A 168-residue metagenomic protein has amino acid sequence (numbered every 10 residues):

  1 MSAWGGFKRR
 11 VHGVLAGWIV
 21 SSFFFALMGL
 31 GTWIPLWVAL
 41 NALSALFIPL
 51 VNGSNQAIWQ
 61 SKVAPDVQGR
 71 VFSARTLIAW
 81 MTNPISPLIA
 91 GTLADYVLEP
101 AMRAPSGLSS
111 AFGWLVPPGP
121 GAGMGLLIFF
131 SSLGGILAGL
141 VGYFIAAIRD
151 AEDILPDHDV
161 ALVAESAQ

Functional and structural regions predicted by a protein language model:
M1-Q168: C-terminal transmembrane bundle of multi-pass solute transporters/carriers
